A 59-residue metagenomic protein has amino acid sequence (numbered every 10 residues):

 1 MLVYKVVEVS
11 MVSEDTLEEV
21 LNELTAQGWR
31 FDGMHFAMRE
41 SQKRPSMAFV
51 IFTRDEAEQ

Functional and structural regions predicted by a protein language model:
M1-Q59: Terminus-proximal functional modules
